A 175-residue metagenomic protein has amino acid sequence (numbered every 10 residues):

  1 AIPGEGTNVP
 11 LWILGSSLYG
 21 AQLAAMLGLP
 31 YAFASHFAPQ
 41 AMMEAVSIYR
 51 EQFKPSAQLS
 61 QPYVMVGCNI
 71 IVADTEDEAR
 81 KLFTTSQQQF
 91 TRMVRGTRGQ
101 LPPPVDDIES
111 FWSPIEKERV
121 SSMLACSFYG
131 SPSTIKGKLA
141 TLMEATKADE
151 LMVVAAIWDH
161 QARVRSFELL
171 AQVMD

Functional and structural regions predicted by a protein language model:
A1, Q40-K147: An alpha-helical appendage that flanks or caps ligand/catalytic pockets
A1-L27, E44: Internal, glycine-rich beta/alpha segment that forms the wall or movable "lid" of small-molecule/cofactor binding
L11-L14, Y31-A34, P62-N69, L151-V153: Hydrophobic faces of well-ordered beta-strands that scaffold small-molecule active sites in alpha/beta enzyme cores
A25-A32, K147: Glycine-enriched alpha-helix->loop->beta-strand junction motifs that scaffold or abut catalytic
F37, V154-A162: Glycine-rich, proline-tolerant flexible connector loops at the mouths of alpha/beta enzymes
E44-Q52, H160-D175: C-terminal helical cap(s) of enzyme catalytic domains, especially alpha/beta-barrels
A145-A156: Bilobed periplasmic-binding protein-like "clamshell/Venus-flytrap" ligand-binding domains
